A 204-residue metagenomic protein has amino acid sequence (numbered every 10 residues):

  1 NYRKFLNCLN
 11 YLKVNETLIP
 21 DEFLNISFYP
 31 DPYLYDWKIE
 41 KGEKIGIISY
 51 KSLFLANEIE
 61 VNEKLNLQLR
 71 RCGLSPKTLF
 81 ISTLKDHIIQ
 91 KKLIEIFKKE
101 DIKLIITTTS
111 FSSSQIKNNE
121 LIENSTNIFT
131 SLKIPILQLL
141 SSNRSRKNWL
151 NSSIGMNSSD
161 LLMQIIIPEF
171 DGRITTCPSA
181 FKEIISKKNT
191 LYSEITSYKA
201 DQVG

Functional and structural regions predicted by a protein language model:
N1-G204: An N-terminal assembly and electron-transfer interface module characteristic of large anaerobic redox and radical
